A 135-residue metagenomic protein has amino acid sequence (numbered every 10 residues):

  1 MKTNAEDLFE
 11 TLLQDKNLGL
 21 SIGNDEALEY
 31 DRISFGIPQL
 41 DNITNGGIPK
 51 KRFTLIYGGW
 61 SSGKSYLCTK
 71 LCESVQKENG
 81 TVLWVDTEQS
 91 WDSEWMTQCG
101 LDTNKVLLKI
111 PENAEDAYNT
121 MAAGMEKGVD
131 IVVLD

Functional and structural regions predicted by a protein language model:
K2-K109, A117-E126: The Walker A/P-loop phosphate-binding site
I131: Hydrophobic "anchor" residues on beta-strands that sit immediately upstream of conserved functional sites
